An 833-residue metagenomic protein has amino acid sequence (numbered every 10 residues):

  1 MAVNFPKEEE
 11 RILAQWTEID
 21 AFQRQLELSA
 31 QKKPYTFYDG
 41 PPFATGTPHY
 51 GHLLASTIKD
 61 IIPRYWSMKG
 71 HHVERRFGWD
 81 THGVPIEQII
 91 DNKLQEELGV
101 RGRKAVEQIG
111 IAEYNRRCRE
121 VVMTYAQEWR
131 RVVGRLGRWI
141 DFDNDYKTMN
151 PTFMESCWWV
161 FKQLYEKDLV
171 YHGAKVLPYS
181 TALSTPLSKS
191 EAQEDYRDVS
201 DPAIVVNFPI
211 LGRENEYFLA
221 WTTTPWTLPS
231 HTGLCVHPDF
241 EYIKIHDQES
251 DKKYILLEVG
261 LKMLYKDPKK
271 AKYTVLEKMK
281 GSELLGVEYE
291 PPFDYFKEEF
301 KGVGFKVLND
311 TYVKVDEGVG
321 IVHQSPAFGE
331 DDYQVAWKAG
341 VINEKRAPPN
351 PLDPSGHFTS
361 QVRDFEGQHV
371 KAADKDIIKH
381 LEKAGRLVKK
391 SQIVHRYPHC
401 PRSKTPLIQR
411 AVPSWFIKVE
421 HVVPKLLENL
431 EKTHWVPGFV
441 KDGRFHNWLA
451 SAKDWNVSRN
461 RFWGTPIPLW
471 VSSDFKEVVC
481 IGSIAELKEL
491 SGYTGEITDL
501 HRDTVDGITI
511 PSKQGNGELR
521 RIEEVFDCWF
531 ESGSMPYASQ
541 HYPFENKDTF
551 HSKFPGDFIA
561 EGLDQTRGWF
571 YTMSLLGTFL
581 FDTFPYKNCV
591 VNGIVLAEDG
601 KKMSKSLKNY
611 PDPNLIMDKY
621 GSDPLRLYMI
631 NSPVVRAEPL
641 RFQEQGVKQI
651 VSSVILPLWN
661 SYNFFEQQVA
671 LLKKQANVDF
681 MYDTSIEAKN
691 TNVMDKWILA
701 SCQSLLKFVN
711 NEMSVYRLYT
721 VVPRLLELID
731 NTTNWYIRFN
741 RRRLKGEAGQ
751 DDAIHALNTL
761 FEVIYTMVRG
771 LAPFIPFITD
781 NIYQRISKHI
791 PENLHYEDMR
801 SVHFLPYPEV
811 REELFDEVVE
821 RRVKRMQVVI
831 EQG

Functional and structural regions predicted by a protein language model:
M1, G51, G78-W79, R117-R119 (+11 more regions): Conserved short loop/turn motifs at secondary-structure junctions
M1-E249, S325-K338, R346-V362, A384-L427 (+6 more regions): N-terminal, positively charged nucleic-acid-binding surface of large information/translation enzymes
V3-F5, R11-A14, W139, P151-P349 (+10 more regions): NTP-handling and nucleic-acid-processing catalytic cores
D80, L177, T181, L187-R197 (+2 more regions): Acidic, turn-prone loop/beta-hairpin segments
M123-E128, V132-G134, S156, W455 (+5 more regions): Core structural elements
Q324-A327, K371, G517-F526, K547 (+5 more regions): Conserved phosphate-binding loops in nucleotide/dinucleotide-binding enzymes
P348-G356, P398-C400, F462, P468-D474 (+1 more regions): Active-site and channel-lining beta-strand-loop segments that bind or position nucleotide-derived/phosphorylated
H399-S403, G562, I594-D599, M603-A688 (+1 more regions): Catalytic adenosine-cofactor/nucleotide-binding cores of aminoacyl-tRNA synthetases and other
